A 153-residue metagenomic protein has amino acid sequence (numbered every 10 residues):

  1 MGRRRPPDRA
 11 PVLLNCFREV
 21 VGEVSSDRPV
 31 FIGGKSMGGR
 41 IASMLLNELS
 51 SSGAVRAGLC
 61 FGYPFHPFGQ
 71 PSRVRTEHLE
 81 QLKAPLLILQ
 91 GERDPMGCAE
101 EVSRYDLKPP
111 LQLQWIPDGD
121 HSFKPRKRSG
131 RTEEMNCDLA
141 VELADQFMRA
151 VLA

Functional and structural regions predicted by a protein language model:
M1-F31, D120-G130: Serine-hydrolase catalytic machinery in alpha/beta-hydrolase-like enzymes
P29-G34, F61: Short beta-strand immediately N-terminal to the catalytic nucleophile in serine-hydrolase-like folds
G34-A42: Gly/Ala-rich beta-loop-alpha elbow adjacent to hydrolase catalytic centers
I41-L45, G69: Hydrolases whose catalytic domains are alpha/beta-hydrolase-1, hotdog thioesterase, or metallo-beta-lactamase-like
S52-F65, G69: A conserved short beta-strand
Q81-K83, I88-Q90, D94: Short beta-strand/loop motif that positions the catalytic acidic residue of the alpha/beta-hydrolase fold
P95-E101: Conserved alpha/beta-hydrolase "acid-adjacent" motif
K127-A153: Catalytic active-site module of serine/aspartate enzymes centered on a nucleophile-bearing elbow/loop
